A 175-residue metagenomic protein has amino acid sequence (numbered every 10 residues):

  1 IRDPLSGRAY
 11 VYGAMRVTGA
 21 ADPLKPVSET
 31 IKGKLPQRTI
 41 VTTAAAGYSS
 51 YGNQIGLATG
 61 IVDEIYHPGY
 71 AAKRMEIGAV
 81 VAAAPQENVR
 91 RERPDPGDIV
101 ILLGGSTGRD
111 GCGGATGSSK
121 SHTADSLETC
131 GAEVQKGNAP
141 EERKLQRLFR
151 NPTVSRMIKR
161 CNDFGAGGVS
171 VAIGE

Functional and structural regions predicted by a protein language model:
I1-E175: Glycine/proline-enriched, intrinsically flexible loops and inter-domain linkers
